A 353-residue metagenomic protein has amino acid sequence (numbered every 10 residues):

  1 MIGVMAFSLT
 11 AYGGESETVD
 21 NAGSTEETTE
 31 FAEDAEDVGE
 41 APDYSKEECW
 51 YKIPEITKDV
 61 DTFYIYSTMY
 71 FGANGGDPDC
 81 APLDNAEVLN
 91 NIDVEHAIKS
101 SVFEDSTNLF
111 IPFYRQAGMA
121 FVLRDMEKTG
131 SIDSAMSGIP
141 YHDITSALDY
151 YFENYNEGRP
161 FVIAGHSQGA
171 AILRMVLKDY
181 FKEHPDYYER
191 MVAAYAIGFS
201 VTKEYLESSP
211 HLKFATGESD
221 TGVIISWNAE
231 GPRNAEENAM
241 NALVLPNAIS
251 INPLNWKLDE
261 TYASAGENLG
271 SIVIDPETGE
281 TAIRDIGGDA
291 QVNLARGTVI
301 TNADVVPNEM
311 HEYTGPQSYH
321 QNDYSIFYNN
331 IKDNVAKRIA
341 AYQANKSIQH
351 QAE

Functional and structural regions predicted by a protein language model:
S8-A11: C-terminal motif of bacterial Sec signal peptides marking the signal peptidase cleavage site
G13-V102: Flexible, membrane-associating and regulatory peripheral segments of lipid-active enzymes
K58-V60, D105-L109, E157-P160, Y188-A193: Loop/turn elements at helix/coil->beta-strand transitions in domains of secreted/extracellular proteins
D61-I65, F110-F113, V162-I163, A193-A196 (+1 more regions): Structural recognition of the beta-strand scaffold that forms the well-ordered cores of secreted hydrolase catalytic
I65-R159, D304-A352: Active-site catalytic motif of lipid deacylating hydrolases and related acyltransferases
P140-E157, D179-Y328, K332-K337, A341 (+2 more regions): Surface cap/lid and interfacial helix-loop subdomains adjacent to catalytic sites that gate substrate access
G165-G169, L173: Gly/Ala-rich beta-loop-alpha elbow adjacent to hydrolase catalytic centers
R174-K178: Short, hydrophobic alpha-helix immediately C-terminal to the catalytic nucleophile
